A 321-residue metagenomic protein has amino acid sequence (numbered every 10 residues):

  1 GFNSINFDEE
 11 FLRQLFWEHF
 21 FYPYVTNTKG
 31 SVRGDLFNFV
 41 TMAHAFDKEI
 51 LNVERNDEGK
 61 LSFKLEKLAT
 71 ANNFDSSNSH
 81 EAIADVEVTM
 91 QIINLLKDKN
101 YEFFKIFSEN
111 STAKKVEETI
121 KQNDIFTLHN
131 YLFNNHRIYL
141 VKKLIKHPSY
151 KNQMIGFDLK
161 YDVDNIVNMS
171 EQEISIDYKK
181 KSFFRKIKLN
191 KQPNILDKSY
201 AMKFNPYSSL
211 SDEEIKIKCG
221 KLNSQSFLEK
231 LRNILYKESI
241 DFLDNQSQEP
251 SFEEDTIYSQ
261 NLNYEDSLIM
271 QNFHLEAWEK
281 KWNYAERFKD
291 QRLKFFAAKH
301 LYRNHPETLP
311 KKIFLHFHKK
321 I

Functional and structural regions predicted by a protein language model:
G1-K48, S208-S251, S259-N261: Conserved DEDDh/DEDDy metal-dependent 3′-5′ exonuclease domain
G1-Y101, F107-N110, L293, H300-L301 (+1 more regions): Metal-dependent phosphoesterase core characteristic of DEDDh/y 3'-5' exonuclease domains
Y24, K48-L51, Y101-F104, K115 (+7 more regions): Residue-level signal for secondary-structure boundary elements
K48-K67, T127-N152, Y200-I215: A broadly tuned preference for mixed-charge, low-complexity surface segments
K64, E81, N100, D158 (+7 more regions): Alpha-helix initiation/capping motif
D98, E109-I187: Acidic catalytic cores of enzymes that act on phosphate-bearing nucleotides/polynucleotides
S175-L222: Structured mid-domain segments that build the active-site/substrate or prosthetic-cofactor binding neighborhood
L228-I321: Substrate-recognition/cap regions that form aromatic- and gly/pro-loop-enriched pockets for small-molecule ligands
